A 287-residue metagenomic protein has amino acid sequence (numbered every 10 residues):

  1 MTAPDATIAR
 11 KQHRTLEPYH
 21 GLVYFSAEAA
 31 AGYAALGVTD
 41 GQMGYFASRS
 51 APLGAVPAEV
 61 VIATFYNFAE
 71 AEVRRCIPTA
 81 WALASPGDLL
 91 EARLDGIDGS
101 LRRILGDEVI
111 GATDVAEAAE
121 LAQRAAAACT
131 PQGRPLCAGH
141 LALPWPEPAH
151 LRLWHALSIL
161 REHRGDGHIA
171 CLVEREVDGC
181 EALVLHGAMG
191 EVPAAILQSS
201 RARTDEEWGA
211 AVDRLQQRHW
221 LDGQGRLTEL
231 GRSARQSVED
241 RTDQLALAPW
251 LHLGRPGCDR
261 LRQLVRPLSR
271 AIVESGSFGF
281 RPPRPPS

Functional and structural regions predicted by a protein language model:
M1-G209, R281-S287: Phosphate/adenylate-binding glycine loop and adjacent helical scaffold
A202-F278: Accessory, usually C-terminal, subdomains that scaffold auxiliary metal cofactors
